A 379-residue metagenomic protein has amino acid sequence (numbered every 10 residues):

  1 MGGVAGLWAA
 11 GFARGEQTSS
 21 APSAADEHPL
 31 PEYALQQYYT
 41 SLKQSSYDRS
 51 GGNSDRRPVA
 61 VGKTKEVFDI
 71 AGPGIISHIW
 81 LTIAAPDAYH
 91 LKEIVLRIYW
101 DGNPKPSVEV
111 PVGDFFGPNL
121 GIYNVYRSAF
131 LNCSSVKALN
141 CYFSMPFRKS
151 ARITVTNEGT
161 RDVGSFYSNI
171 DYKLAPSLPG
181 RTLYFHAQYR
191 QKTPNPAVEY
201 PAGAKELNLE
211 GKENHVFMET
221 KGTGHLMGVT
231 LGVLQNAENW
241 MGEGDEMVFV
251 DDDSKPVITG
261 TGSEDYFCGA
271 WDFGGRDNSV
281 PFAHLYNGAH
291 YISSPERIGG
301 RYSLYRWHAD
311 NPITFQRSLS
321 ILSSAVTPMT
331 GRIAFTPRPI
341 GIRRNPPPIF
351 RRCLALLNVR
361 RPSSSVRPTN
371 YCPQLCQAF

Functional and structural regions predicted by a protein language model:
M1-R14: N-terminal export signals
Q17-C376: Beta-strand-centric surfaces of beta-sandwich/beta-rich domains
